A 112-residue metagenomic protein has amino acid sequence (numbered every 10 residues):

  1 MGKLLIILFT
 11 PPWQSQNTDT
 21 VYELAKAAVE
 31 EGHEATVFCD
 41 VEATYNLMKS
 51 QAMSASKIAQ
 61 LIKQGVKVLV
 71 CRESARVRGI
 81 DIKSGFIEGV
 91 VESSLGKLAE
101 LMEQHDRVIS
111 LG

Functional and structural regions predicted by a protein language model:
K3, E30-T36, K67: Residues at the starts of beta-strands that form the adenosine-phosphate
L4-T18, A43-S50: Short, glycine-rich nucleotide/cofactor-binding loops
N17-H33: Histidine-anchored nucleotide/phosphate-binding helix
D19-E23, Q51-S56: Charged helix-capping and loop-helix junction motifs
V29-E30, I62-K63, M102-E103: Anion (oxyanion) recognition and catalysis
A35-A43: A short beta-strand-loop structural module common to alpha/beta enzyme folds
A52-R78: A glycine-rich helix N-cap at a beta->alpha junction
I80-L111: C-terminal structural segments of small proteins and small subunits
